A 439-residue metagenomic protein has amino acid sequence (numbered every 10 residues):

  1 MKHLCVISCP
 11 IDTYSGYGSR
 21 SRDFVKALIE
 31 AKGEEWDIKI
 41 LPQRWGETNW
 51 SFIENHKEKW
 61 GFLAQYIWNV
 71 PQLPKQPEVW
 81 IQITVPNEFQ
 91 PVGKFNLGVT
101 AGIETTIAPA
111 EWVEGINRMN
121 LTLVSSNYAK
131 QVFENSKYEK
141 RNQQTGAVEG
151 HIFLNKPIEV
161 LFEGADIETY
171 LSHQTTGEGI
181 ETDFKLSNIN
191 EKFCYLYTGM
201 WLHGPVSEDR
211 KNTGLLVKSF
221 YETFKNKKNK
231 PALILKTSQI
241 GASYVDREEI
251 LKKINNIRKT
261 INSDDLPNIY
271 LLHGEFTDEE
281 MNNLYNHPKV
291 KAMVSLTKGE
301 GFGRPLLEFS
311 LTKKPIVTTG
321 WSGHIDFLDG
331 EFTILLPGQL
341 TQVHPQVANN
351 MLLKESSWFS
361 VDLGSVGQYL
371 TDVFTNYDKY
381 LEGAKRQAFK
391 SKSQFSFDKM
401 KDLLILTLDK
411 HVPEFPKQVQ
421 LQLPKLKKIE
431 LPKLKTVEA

Functional and structural regions predicted by a protein language model:
M1-P77, A232, D402-T407, F415 (+1 more regions): N-terminal pre-catalytic "stem/leader" segment of glycosyltransferase-like enzymes
V6-S8, E47-F133: Extended catalytic core of nucleotide-activated donor transferases of GT-like folds
R20-R22, A165-E280: Conserved catalytic-core segment of nucleotide-activated headgroup transferases in glycan assembly
N120-P157, A165-H173, G177-G179: A short, active-site helix/loop in glycosyltransferases that binds the activated sugar's phosphate group
N283-G301, K314: Acidic donor-binding loop of glycosyltransferase active sites
P315-T318, I334-L335: Short hydrophobic beta-strand element within catalytic cores of glycosyltransferases and related nucleotide-activated
I325-D372: Change "using UDP/GDP/dTDP sugars" to "using nucleotide sugars
S357-Q368, T375-L406: A charged, aromatic-enriched C-terminal amphipathic alpha-helix characteristic of glycosyltransferases across folds
